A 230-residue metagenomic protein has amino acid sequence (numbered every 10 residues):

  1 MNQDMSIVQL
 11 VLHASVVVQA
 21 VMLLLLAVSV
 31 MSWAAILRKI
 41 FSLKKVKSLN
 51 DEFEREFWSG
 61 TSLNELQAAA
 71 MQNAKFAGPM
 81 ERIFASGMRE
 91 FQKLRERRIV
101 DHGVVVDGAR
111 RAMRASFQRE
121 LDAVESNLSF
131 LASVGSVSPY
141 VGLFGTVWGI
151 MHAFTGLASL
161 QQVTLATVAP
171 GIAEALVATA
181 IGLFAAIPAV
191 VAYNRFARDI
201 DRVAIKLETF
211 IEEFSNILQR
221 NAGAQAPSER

Functional and structural regions predicted by a protein language model:
M1-R55: Hydrophobic membrane-targeting segments
Q9, A132, G145: A cross-family signal for key residues in well-ordered alpha-helices that form functional helical elements
L12, V16, M22, S126-S129 (+3 more regions): Internal alpha-helical transmembrane segments of multi-pass membrane proteins, especially GPCRs
S15, W33, L66, F84 (+3 more regions): Residue-level signature of catalytic and energy-coupling elements of molecular machines, predominantly ATP/GTP-dependent
L26-V46, L143, I150, A185-I200: Alpha-helical transmembrane segments
S48-V141, I150-T164, V191-R230: Predominantly long cytosolic amphipathic alpha-helical stalk/bundle segments
Q161, T167-A175: Hydrophobic alpha-helical transmembrane segments and adjacent short intramembrane/lumenal linkers of inner/organellar
A175-A189: Hydrophobic alpha-helical transmembrane segments of polytopic membrane proteins
